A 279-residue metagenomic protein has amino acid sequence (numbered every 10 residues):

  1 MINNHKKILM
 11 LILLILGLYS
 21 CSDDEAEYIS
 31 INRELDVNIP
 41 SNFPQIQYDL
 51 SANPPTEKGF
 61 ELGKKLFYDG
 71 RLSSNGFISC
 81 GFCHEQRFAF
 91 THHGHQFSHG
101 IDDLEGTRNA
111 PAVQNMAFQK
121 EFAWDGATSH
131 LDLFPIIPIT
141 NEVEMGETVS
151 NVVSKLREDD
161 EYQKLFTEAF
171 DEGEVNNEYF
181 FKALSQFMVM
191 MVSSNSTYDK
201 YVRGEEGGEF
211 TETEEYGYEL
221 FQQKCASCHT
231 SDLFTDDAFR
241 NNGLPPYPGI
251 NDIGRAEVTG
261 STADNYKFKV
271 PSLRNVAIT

Functional and structural regions predicted by a protein language model:
M1-I29: Bacterial Sec-dependent N-terminal signal peptides
C21-T279: Periplasmic c-type cytochrome electron-transfer domains
